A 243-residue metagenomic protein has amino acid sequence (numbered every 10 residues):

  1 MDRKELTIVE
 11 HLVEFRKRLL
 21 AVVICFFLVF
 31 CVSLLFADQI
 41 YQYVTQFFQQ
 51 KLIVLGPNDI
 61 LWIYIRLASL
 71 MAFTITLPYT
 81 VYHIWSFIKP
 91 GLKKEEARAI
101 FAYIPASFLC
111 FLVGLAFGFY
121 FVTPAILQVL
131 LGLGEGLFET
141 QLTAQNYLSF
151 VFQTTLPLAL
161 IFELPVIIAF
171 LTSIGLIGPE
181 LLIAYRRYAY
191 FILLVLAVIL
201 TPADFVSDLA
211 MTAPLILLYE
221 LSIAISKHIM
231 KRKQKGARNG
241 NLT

Functional and structural regions predicted by a protein language model:
M1-T243: Membrane topogenic/interface segments and analogous intrinsically disordered interaction regions
